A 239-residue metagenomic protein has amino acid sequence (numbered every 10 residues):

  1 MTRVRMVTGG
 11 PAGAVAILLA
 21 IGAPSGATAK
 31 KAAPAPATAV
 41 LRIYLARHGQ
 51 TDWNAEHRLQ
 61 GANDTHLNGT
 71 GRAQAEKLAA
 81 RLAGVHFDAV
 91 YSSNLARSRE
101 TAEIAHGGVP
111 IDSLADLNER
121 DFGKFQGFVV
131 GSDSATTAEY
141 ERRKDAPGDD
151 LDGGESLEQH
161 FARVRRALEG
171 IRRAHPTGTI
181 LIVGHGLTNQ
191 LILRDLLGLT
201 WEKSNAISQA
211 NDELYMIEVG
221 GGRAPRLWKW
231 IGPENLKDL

Functional and structural regions predicted by a protein language model:
M1-G10: N-terminal export leaders
P11-G22: Bacterial N-terminal signal peptides
A27-L41, R120-G131, G178, R194-L239: Acidic, low-complexity terminal tails and accessory targeting/binding regions of phosphate-metabolizing enzymes
A37-V40, E76-E141, I207-Q209: Phosphate-coordination/substrate-recognition cap region in phosphate-metabolizing enzymes
L41-W53: Mature N-terminal segment immediately following signal peptide/propeptide cleavage in secreted/periplasmic
Q50-A102, D152-R165: Loop-to-helix element that buttresses phosphate recognition and phosphoryl-transfer chemistry
G84-V85, I171-G178: Glycine-rich phosphate-binding loop signature in dinucleotide/nucleotide-binding domains
A138-Q159: Short glycine/proline- and acidic residue-enriched helix-loop micro-motifs that form flexible lids or anion-recognition
